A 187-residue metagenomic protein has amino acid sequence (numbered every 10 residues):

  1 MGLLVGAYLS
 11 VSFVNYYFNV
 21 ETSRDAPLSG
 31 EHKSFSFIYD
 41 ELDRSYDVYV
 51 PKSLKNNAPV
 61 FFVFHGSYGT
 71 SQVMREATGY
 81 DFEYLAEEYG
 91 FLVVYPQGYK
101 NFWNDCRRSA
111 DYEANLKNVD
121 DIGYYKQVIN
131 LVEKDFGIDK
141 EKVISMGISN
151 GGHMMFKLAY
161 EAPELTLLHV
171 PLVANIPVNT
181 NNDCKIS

Functional and structural regions predicted by a protein language model:
M1-V60, T78, L85-Y89, K117 (+2 more regions): A domain-start/cap signature at the N-terminus of enzymes
N57, S71-V73, F102-D105, V178-N181: Extracytoplasmic/secreted cell-surface and envelope-processing proteins
G66-T70: Active-site glycine-rich loops that stabilize anionic/oxyanionic intermediates across multiple enzyme folds
S71-F82: The serine-hydrolase catalytic nucleophile loop
F91-Q97: Short glycine/serine/threonine-enriched helix-capping/active-site loop that flanks the nucleotide-sugar donor pocket
Q97-D120: Cap/lid segment of the alpha/beta-hydrolase catalytic domain
A114-F136, K157: Alpha/beta-hydrolase active-site loop
S187: Catalytic His-Asp charge-relay segment
